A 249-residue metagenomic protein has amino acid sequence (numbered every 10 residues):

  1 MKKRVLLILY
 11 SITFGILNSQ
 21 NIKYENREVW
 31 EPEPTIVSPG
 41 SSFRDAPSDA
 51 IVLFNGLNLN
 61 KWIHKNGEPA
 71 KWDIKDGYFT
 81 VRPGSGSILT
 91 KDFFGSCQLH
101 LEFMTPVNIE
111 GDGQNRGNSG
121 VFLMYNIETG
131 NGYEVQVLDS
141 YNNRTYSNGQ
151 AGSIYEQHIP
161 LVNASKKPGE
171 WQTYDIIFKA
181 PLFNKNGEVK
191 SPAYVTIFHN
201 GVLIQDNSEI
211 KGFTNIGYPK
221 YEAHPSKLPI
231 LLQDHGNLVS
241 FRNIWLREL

Functional and structural regions predicted by a protein language model:
M1-Q20: Bacterial Sec-dependent N-terminal signal peptides
Q20-L249: Carbohydrate-interacting regions of secretory-pathway proteins
